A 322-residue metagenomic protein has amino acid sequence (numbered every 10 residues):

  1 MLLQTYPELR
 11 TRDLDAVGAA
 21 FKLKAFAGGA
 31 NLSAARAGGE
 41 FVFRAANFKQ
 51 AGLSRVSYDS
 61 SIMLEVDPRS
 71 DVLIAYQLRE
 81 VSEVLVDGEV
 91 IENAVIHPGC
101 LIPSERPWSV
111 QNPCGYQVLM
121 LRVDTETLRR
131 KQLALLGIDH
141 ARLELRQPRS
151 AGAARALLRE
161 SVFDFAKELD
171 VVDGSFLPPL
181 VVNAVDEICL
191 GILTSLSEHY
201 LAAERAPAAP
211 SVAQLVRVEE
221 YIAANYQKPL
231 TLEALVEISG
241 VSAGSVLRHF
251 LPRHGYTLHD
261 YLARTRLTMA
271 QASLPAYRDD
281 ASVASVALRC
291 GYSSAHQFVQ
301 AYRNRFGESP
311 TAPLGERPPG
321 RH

Functional and structural regions predicted by a protein language model:
M1-A34, L85-Y226, L232-E233, E237-A243 (+4 more regions): Alpha-helical bundle regulatory/interaction domains
G38-S60: A short glycine-rich, His/Asp/Glu-containing loop-to-beta-strand
A46, V84, F298: Short aromatic-centered micro-motifs
K49, Y58-D87, T125: Glycine- and acidic-residue-biased ligand/ion/polar-headgroup-sensing regions
S239-G244, P252-R253, A263-M269: Active/binding-pocket-proximal capping segment
V246-F250, Q297-F298, Y302: Short hydrophobic/aromatic patch on the recognition helix
R266, P313-L314: Short, cationic motifs built from Arg/Lys/His that form the positively charged side of catalytic pockets
